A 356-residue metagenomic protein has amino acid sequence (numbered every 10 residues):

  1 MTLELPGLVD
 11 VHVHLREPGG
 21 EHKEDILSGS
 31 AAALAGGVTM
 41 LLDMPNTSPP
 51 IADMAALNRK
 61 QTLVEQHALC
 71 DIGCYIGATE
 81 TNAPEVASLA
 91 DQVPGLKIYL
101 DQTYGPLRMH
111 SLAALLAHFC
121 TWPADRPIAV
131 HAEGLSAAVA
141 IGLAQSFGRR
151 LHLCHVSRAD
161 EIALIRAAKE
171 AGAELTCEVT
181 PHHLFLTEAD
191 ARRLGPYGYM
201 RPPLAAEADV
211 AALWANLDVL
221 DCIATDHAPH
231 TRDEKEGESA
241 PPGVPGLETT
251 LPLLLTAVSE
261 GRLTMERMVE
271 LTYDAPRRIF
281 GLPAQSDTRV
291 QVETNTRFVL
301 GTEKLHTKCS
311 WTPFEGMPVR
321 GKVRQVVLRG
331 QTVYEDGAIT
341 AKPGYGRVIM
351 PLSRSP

Functional and structural regions predicted by a protein language model:
T2-H67: Metal-associated gating/positioning segment near the N- to mid-region
L5, M54-C70, L115-I128, T249-L253: Alpha-helix-loop-beta-strand connector modules within alpha/beta enzyme cores
H12, A33, G37, I72 (+9 more regions): Divalent metal-coordination and catalytic microenvironments
G20, M54, G134-Q145, E161-E170 (+4 more regions): Histidine/acidic-residue-rich catalytic or RNA/ligand-binding cores of hydrolases and nuclease-related proteins
H22-S30, G77-L89: Short, acidic/polar
P84-I98, Q102-I223: Histidine/acidic residue-rich metal-binding segments in metalloenzymes
L135, L143-G148, D218-A224, A228-V290: His/Asp/Glu-enriched, well-ordered alpha-helical/loop segment that forms or immediately abuts the divalent-metal
S286-I349: C-terminal cap of metal-dependent C-N hydrolases
